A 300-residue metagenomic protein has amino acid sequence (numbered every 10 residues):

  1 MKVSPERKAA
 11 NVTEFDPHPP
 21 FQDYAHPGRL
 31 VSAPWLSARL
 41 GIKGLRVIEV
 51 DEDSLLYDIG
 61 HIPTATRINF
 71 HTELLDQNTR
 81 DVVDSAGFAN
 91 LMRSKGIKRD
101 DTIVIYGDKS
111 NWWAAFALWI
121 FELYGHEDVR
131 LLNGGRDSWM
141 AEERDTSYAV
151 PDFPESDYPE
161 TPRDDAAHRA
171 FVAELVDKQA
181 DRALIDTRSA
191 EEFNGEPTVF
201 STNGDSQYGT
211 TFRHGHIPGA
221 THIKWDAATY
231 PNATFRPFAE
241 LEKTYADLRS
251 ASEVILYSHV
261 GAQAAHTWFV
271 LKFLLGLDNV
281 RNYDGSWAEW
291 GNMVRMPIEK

Functional and structural regions predicted by a protein language model:
K2-P27, D76, V82-Q179, E192 (+3 more regions): Thiolate-centered catalytic microenvironments shared by cysteine-dependent enzyme domains
F15-R99, E174-R249, M296: Positively charged, proline/Ser/Thr-rich regional signature most characteristic of the Rhodanese/CDC25-like
L36, A65, F121, W139 (+3 more regions): Terminal peptide-recognition signature
I42-R46, E127-D128, D181-R182, E253-V254 (+1 more regions): Short active-site oxyanion
I59, A141, N292: Phosphate-coordinating loops and pocket residues in cytosolic domains that bind phosphorylated ligands
A227-Y230, A262-A264, A288: Short Gly/Pro-enriched loop/turn and capping motifs at secondary-structure junctions
E253-T267: Extended, basic/helix-rich recognition subdomains
D278-K300: Extended hydrophobic/aromatic segments used for targeting, binding, or gating
